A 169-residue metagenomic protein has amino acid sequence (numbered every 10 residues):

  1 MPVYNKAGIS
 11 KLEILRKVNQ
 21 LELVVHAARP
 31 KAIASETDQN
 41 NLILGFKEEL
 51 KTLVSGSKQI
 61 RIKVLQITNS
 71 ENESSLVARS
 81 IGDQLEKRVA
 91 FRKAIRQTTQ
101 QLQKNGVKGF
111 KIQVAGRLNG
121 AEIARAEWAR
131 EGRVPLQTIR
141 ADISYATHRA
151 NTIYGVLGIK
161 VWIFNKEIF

Functional and structural regions predicted by a protein language model:
M1-F169: Ribosome-associated RNA-binding proteins
